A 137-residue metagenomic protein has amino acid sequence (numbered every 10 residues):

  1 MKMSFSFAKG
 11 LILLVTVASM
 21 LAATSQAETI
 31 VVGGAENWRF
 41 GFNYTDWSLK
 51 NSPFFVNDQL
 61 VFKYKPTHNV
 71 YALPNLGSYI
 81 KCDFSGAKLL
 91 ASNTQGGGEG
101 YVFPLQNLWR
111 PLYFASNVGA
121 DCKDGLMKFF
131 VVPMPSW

Functional and structural regions predicted by a protein language model:
K2-L11, L21-R39, D46, H68 (+2 more regions): Extracellular/periplasmic metallocenter environments
L14-A18: Sec-dependent N-terminal signal peptides
L49-P53: Short, surface-exposed secondary-structure edge patches
V56-N57: Loop/turn positions that initiate beta-strands
F62-K63: A generic structural signal for residues embedded in beta-strands
